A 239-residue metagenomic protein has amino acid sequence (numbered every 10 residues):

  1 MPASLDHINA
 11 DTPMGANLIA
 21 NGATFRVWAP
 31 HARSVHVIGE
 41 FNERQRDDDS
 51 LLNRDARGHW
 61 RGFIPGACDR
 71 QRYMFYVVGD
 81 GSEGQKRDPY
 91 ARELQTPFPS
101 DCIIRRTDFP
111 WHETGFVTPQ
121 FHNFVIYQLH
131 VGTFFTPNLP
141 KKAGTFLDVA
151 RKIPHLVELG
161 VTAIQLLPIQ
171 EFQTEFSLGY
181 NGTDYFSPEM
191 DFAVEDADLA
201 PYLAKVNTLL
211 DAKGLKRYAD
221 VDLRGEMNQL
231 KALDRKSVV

Functional and structural regions predicted by a protein language model:
M1-T24, Q45-R46, N53-Q128, T133-K141 (+2 more regions): The feature marks proteins involved in alpha-glucan
W28-V35: Short proline/glycine-enriched turn/loop motifs at strand-loop junctions of beta-rich domains
V35-V37, Y73: Short beta-strand elements bearing conserved aromatic residues within extracellular beta-rich modules
I38-E40, V78: Predominantly extracellular/luminal cell-surface or secreted proteins
G39, T133, P168: Residues that line or immediately flank small-molecule/substrate-binding pockets and catalytic motifs
T136, G144, H155-N228: Aromatic-lined carbohydrate-binding/catalytic grooves of carbohydrate-active enzymes
R151, Q229-A232: Alpha-helical scaffolding segments of alpha/beta enzyme cores, especially the outer helices of TIM-barrel or partial
V238-V239: Conserved small/polar residues in nucleotide/adenosyl-binding loops
